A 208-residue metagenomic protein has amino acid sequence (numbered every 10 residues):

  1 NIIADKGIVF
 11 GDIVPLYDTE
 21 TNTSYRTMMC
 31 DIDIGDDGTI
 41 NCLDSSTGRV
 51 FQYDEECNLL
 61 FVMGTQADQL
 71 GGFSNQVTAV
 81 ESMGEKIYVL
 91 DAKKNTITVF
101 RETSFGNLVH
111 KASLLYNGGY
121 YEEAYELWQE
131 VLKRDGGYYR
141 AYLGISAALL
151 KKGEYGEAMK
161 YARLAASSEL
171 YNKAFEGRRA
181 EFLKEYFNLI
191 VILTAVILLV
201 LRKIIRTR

Functional and structural regions predicted by a protein language model:
N1-E126, E130-L143, A147-Y155, N172-Y186 (+2 more regions): Eukaryotic scaffold repeat domains enriched in small/polar residues
T98, R163-A166: A short, amphipathic alpha-helical segment
K133, A166-S167: Amphipathic alpha-helical segments of tetratricopeptide repeats
R202-R208: C-terminal signal-anchor/stop-transfer transmembrane helix together with its immediate cytosolic, Lys/Arg-enriched
